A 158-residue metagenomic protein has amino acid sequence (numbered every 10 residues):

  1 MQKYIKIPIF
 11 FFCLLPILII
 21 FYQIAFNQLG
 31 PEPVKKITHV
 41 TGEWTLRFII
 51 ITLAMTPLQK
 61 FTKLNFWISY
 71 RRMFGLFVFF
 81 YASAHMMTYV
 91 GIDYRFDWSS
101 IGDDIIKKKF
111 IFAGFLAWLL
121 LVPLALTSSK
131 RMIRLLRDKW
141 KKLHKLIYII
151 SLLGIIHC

Functional and structural regions predicted by a protein language model:
M1-C158: Membrane-embedded alpha-helical bundles that constitute the cytochrome b-like, heme-associated redox core of multi-pass
